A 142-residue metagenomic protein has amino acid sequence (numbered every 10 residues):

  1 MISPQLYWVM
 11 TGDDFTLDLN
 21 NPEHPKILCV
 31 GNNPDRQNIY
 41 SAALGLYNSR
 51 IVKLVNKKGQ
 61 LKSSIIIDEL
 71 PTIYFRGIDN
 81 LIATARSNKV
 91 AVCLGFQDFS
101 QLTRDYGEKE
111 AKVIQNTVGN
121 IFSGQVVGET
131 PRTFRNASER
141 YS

Functional and structural regions predicted by a protein language model:
M1-V90: P-loop NTPase motor domains
D18-L19, L28, N80-I82, L102-S142: P-loop NTPase motor core of the ASCE superfamily
K26, S63-S64, Q97, V113-N116: Generic signal for short, ordered secondary-structure residues within or immediately flanking folded domains
V30-G31, I66, G95, S123-Q125: Conserved beta-strand segments of the P-loop GTPase G domain that flank and frequently precede/overlap
R36-I39, T72-F75, S100-T103, E129-T133: Flexible loop/turn segments at secondary-structure boundaries
V55-G59, V92-G95, N120-S123: Short, surface-exposed, polar/charged, turn-prone segments marking secondary-structure boundaries
A85-D105: Sensor-1/coupling segment of RecA-like P-loop NTPase cores
